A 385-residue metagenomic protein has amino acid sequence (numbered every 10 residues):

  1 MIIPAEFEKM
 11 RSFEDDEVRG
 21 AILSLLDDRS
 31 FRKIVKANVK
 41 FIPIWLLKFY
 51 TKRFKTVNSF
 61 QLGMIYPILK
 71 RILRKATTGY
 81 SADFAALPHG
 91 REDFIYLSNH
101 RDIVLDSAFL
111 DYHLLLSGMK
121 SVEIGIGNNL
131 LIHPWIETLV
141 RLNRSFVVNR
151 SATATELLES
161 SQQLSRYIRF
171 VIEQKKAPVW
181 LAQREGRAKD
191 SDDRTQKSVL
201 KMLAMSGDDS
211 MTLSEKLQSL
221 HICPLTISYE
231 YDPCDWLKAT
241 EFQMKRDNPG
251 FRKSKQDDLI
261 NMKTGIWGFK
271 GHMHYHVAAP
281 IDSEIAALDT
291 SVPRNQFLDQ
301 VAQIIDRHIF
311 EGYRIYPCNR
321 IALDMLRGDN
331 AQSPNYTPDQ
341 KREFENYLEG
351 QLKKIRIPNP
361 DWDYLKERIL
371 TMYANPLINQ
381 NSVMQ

Functional and structural regions predicted by a protein language model:
M1-F94, H100-D111, E137, R144 (+1 more regions): Membrane-anchoring hydrophobic helices of lipid-metabolizing enzymes
N38, N58, N128-N129, N143 (+11 more regions): Detector for Asparagine
K55-S59, S151-L158, D190, V292-D299: Charge-dense, low-complexity intrinsically disordered segments
I65-I281, L348-I355: Soluble catalytic domains of membrane acyltransferases
Y167-R169, L259, Y336-E349, R368-N375: Short, highly charged low-complexity linear segments
E230-I260, G265-E345: Long, C-terminal catalytic modules of enzymes
